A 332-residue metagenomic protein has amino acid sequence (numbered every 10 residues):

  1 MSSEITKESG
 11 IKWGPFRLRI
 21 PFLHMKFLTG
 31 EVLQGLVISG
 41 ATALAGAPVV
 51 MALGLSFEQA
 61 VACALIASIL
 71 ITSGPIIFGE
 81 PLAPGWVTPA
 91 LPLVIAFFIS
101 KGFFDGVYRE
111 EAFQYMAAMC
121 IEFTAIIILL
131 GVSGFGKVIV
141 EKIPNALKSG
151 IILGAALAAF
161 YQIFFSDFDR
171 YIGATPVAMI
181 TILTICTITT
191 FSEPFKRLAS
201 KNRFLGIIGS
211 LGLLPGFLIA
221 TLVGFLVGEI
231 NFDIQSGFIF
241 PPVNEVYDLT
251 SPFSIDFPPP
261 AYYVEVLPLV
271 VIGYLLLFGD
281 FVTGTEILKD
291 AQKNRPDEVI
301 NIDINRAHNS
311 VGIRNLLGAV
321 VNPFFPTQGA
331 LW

Functional and structural regions predicted by a protein language model:
M1-G30, F195-I207, F232-S254, N294-E298 (+2 more regions): Intrinsically disordered, low-complexity non-transmembrane regions of multi-pass membrane transporters
F16-F27, P48-S73, I272-W332: Membrane-embedded helical hairpins/re-entrant loop segments and their flanking transmembrane helices within multi-pass
L23-T184: Early transmembrane hairpin of solute transport permeases
E31-P48, A261-T283: Core transmembrane alpha-helical segments of multi-pass membrane transporters/permeases
L33-V37, I126, I143-L147, I151 (+4 more regions): Hydrophobic alpha-helical transmembrane segments of multi-pass membrane proteins
Y115-C120, S166-D169, S254-V271: Hydrophobic alpha-helical transmembrane segments
T187-D248, V270-T283: Flexible hinge motifs at transmembrane-helix junctions and intramembrane kinks/re-entrant loops in multi-pass membrane
